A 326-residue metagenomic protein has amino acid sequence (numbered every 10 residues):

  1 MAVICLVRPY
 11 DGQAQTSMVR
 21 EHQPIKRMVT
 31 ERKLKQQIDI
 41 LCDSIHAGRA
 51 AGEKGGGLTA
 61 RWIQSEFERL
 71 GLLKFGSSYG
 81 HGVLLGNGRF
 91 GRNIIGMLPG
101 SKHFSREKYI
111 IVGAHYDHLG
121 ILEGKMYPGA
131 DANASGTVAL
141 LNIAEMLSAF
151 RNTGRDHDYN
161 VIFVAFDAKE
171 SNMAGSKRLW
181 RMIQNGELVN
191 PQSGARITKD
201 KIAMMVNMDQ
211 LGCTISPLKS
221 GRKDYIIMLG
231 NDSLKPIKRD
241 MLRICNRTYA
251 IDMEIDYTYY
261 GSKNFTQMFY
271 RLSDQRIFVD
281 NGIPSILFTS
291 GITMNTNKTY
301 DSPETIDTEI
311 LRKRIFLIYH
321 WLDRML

Functional and structural regions predicted by a protein language model:
M1-S17: Bacterial Sec-dependent N-terminal signal peptides
G12-L58, I63-S65, R69-L73: N-terminal hydrophobic or amphipathic helices/low-complexity stretches enriched in small/hydrophobic/Pro/Gly
R20-M28, S44-K54, H81-L85, G124-N133 (+4 more regions): Second-shell loop/turn segments in exported
L41, F67, L84-E123: Acidic/His- and Gly-rich active-site-bordering loop/insert found across diverse amide/peptide-bond hydrolases
G48-P99, D256: A non-catalytic alpha/beta surface segment that caps or lines the substrate-entry region of metallo-dependent hydrolase
S65, T289-L326: His/Asp/Glu-rich mid-to-C-terminal helical/loop segments that flank catalytic regions of hydrolases
G96, V112, D117-M173, I318: Alpha-helical metal-binding/catalytic segments enriched in His/Glu/Asp
F166-S273, S285: Metal-dependent peptidase/peptidase-like ectodomains
